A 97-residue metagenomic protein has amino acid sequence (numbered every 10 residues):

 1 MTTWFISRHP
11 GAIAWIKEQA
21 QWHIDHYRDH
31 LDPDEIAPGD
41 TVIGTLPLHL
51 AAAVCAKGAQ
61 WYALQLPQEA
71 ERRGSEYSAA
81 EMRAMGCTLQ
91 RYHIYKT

Functional and structural regions predicted by a protein language model:
M1-R28: Short, charged N-terminal beta->alpha structural module
R8-G11, H30-L31, T45-H49: Short, polar loop motifs at secondary-structure junctions
W15-I16, A52-C55, R73: Short glycine-/acidic-enriched loop or helix-start segments at secondary-structure transitions that form or flank
A20, K57-G58: Short, structured coil segments at secondary-structure junctions
I24-P33, L48, Q65-E71: Short, acidic/turn-prone active-site loops that include or flank metal/cofactor- and phosphate-binding residues
P47, A52-A53, W61: Extended, well-folded catalytic/binding cores that form a central cleft or groove in large enzyme and scaffold domains
W61-T97: Ser/Thr/Gly-rich flexible loops in soluble cytosolic domains mediating phosphotransfer, phosphorylation
